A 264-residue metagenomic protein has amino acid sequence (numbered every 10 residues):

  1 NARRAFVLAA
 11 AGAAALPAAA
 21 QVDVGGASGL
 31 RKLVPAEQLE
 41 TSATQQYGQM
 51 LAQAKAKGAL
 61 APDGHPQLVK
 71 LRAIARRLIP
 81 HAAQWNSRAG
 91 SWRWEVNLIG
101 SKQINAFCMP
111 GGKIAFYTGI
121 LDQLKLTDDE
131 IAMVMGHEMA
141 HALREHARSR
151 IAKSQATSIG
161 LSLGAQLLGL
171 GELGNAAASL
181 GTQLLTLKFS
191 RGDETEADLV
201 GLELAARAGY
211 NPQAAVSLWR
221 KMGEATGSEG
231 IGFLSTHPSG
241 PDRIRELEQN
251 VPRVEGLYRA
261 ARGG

Functional and structural regions predicted by a protein language model:
A2-G264: A Zn2+-metalloprotease active-site environment signal
